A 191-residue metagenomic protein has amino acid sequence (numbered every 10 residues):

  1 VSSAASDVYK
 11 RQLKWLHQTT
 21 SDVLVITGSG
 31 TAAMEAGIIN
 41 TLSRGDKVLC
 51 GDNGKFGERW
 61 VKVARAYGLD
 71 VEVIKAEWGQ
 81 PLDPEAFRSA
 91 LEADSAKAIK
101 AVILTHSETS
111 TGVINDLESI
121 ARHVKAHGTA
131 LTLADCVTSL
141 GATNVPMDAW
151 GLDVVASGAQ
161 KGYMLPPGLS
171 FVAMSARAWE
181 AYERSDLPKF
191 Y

Functional and structural regions predicted by a protein language model:
V1-A5, Y9: Single conserved hydrophobic/aromatic residue that forms the stacking wall/gate of nucleotide- or nucleobase-binding
S21-L49, N53, G57-K62: Conserved beta-loop-alpha segment that forms the PLP phosphate-binding cup at the N-terminus of a helix
L24-T27, C50, V73-I74, I103-L104 (+3 more regions): General beta-strand structural signal in soluble alpha/beta enzymes
L69-E77: Short beta-strand elements in bilobed, periplasmic/extracellular small-molecule ligand-binding domains
L82-S139, G162: Active-site phosphate-binding strand-loop segment of PLP-dependent enzymes
D148-Q160: Conserved active-site segment immediately N-terminal to the catalytic lysine that forms the internal aldimine
Q160-Y191: Active-site C-terminal subdomain of aminotransferase-like
